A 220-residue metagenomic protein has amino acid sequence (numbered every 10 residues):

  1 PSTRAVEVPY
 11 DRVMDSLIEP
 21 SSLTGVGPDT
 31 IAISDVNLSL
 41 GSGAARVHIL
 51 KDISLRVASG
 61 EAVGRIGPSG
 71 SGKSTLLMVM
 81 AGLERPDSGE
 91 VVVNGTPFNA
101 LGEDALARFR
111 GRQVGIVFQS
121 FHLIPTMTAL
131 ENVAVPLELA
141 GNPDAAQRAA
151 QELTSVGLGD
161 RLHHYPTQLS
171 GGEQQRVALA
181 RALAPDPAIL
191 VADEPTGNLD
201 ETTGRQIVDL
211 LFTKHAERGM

Functional and structural regions predicted by a protein language model:
S2-S39: ABC-family P-loop ATPase nucleotide-binding domain
P28-M220: ABC family nucleotide-binding domain
